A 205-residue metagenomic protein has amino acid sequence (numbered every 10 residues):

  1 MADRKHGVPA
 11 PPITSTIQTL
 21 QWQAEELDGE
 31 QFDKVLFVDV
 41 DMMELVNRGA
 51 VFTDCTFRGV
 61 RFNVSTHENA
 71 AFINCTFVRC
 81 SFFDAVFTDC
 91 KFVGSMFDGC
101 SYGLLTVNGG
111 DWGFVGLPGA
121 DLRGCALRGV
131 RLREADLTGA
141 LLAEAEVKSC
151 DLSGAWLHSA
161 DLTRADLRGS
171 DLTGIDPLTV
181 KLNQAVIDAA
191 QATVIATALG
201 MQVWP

Functional and structural regions predicted by a protein language model:
A2-P205: Tandem repeat scaffolds
